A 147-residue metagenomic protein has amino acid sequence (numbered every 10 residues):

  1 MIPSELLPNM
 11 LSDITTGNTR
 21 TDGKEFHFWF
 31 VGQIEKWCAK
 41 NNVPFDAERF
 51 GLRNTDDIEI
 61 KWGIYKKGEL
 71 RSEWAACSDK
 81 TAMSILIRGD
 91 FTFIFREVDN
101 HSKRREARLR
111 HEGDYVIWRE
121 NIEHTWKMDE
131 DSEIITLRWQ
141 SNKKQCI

Functional and structural regions predicted by a protein language model:
M1-I64, E73, A107-R108: A short, N-terminal "cap"/entry segment at the start of jelly-roll beta-barrel domains of the cupin/DSBH fold
I60, K80-M83, G113, S132: Short, surface-exposed beta-edge/turn micro-motifs
Y65, S78-E97: Short, conserved beta-strand element in jelly-roll/cupin
E73, L86, I94-R96, K127 (+1 more regions): Beta-strand residues in well-ordered beta-sheet regions across diverse protein folds
A75-S78, H124: Histidine-centered active-site/metal-ligand motif
V98-E120: Short acidic-glycine-tyrosine-enriched beta hairpin
L109-H111, E120-I147: Ligand-binding loop in jelly-roll beta-barrel domains
